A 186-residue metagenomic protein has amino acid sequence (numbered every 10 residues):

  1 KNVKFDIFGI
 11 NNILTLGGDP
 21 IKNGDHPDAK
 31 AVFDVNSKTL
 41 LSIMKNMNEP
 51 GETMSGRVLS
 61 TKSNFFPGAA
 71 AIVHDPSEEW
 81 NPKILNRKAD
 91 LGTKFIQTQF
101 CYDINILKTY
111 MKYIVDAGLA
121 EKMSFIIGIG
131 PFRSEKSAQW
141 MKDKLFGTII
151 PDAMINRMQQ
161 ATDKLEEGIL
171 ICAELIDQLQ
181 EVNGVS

Functional and structural regions predicted by a protein language model:
K1-K4, E79-N86, T109-K112, S134-Q139 (+1 more regions): Catalytic cores of alpha/beta
N2-S42: Flexible, glycine-rich active-site loops centered on histidine and acidic residues that chelate a metal or position
F8, L91, V182-N183: Structural motif
I13-T15, P67-A71, A89, I96-T98 (+2 more regions): Hydrophobic faces of well-ordered beta-strands that scaffold small-molecule active sites in alpha/beta enzyme cores
G18, A31-S60, A70-D75, A117-D177: Active-site pocket-lining/capping segments in soluble small-molecule metabolic enzymes
G18-V32, T93-Y113: Glycine-rich, proline-tolerant flexible connector loops at the mouths of alpha/beta enzymes
I21-D25, G51-T53, D75-E79, I106: Short, well-ordered, mixed-charge alpha-helical segments that flank or form enzyme active sites
E52-G56, P76-L91: Active-site glycine-rich loop that binds ribose-phosphate moieties when present
